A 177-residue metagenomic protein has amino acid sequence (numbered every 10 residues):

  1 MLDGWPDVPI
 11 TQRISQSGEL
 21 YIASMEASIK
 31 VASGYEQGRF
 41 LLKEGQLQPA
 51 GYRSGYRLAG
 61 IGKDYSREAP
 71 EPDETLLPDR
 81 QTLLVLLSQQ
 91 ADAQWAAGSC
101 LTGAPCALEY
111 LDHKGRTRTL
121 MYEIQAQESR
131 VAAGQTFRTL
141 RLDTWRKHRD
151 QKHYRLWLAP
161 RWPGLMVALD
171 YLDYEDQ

Functional and structural regions predicted by a protein language model:
M1-E68, C100-Q177: Acidic, serine/threonine-rich low-complexity disordered tracts
G38, E74-T75, Q81-T82, A93 (+2 more regions): Short non-domain terminal segments
G62-A91: Acidic/charged, solvent-exposed loop-and-adjacent secondary-structure segments enriched in E/D, K/R, S/T, and G/P
W95-G98: Extended amphipathic alpha-helical elements
